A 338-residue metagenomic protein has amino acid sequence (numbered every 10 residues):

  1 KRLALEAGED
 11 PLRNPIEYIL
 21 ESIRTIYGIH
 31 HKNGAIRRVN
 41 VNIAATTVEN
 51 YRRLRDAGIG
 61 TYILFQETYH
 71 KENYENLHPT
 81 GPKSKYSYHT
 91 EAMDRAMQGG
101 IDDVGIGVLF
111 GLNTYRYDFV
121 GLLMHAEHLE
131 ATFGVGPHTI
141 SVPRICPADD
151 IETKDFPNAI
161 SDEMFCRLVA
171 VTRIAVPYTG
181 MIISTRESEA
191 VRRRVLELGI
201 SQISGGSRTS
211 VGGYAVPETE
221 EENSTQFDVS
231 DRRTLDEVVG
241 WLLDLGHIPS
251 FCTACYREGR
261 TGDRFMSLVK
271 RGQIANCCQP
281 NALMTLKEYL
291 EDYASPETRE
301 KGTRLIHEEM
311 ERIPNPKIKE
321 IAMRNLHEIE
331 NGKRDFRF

Functional and structural regions predicted by a protein language model:
K1-A96, D103-I106, F110-L112, G134-S141: Core AdoMet radical
A7, G60-T61, Q66, S87-I151 (+4 more regions): Conserved C-terminal portion of the radical SAM core fold that forms the substrate/S-adenosylmethionine-binding
N14-P15, T114, D118, P157-I160 (+4 more regions): Catalytic cores of large soluble enzymes that bind and process phosphate-bearing ligands
E17-E21, L77-G81, D118-L122, L198 (+2 more regions): Short low-complexity, flexible loop/linker segments enriched in glycine and/or proline with clustered acidic
I23-N42, R55, G60, M164-T185 (+2 more regions): Mobile, glycine- and charge-enriched loop segments and immediately flanking short secondary-structure elements within
T25, R53, R95-Q98, V171 (+2 more regions): Alpha-helical scaffold elements within enzyme catalytic domains, especially in hydrolases
L77-K83, K154-N158, S224: Short glycine-enriched, charge-decorated loop/helix-capping segments at active-site entrances that position
A190-S201, S207-F338: Radical SAM enzyme core and accessory elements
